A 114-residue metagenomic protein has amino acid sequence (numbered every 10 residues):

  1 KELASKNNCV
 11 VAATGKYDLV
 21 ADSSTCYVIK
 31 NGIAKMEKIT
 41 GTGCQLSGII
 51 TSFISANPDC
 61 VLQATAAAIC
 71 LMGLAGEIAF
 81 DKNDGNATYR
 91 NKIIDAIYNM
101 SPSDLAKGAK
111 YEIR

Functional and structural regions predicted by a protein language model:
K1-A4, V61-G76, I93-I94: Short, well-structured alpha-helical segments that form the helix of a local strand-helix-strand
K1-E37: Conserved phosphate-donor
C9, A13-K16, S47-P58, N99-K110: Hydrophobic transmembrane alpha-helix bundles
D18-G32, N57-P58, D81-D84, Y98-M100 (+1 more regions): N-terminal loops that bind phosphate or other acidic moieties and the adjacent beta-alpha structural core
K35-T40, N83: Short, surface-exposed loop/turn motifs that are enriched in glycine and acidic residues and include a nearby proline
T40-L71: Short, small-residue alpha-helix embedded
L74-R114: Charged C-terminal helix
